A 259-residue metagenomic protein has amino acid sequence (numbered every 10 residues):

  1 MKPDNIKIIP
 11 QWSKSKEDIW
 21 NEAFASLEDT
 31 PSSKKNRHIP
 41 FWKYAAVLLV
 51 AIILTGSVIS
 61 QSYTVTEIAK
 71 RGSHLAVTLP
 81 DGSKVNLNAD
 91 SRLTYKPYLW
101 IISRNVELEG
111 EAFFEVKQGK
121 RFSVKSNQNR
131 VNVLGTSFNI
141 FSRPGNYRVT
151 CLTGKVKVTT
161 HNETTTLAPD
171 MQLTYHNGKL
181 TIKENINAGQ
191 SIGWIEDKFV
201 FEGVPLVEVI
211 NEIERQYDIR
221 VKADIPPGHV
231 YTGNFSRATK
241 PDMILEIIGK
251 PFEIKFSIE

Functional and structural regions predicted by a protein language model:
D4, P10-Q11, W20-Y44, L49-E259: A residue-level detector for the "anchor" residue at the start of short, highly conserved motifs
